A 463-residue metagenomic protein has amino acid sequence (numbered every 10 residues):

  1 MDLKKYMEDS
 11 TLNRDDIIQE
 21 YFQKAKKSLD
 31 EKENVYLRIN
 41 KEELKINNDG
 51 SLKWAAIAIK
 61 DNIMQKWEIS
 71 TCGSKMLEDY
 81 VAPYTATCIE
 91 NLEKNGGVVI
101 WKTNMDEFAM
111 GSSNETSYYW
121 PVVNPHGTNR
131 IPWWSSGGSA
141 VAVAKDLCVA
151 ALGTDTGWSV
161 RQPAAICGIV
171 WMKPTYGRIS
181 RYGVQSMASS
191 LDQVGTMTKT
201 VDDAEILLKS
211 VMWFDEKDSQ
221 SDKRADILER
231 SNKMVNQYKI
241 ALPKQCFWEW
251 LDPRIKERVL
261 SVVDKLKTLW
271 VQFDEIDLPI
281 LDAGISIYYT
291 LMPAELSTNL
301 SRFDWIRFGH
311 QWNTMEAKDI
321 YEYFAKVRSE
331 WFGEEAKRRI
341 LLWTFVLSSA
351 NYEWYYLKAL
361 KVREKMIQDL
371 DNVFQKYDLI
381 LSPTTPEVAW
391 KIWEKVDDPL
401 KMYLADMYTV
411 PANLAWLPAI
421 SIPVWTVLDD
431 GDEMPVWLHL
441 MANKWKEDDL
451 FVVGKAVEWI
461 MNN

Functional and structural regions predicted by a protein language model:
M1-V81, T85-A86, F108-G111, Q220-K223 (+4 more regions): Short, well-ordered alpha-helical
S10, Y21, T85, A204 (+5 more regions): Residue-level signal for inorganic ion chemistry
I18-Y21, I287-Y288, A336-T344: Short alpha-helical scaffolding segments that buttress acidic/His motifs in well-ordered protein cores
L52-C72, M234-A241, A294-E364, S421-W437: Short helix-loop capping/hinge segments that flank enzyme active sites or metal/cofactor-binding pockets
L52-V194, P243-Q245, A294, S382-L400: Short glycine/serine-rich loop/turn segments
K75, S221, M315-I320, E353-K358 (+2 more regions): Short, surface-exposed loop/helix-turn segments at secondary-structure junctions that function as lids/hinges flanking
E90, K94, A144-A151, T156-E249 (+4 more regions): Structural helix-boundary/capping segments
I100, Q272-D277: General small-molecule cofactor/ligand-binding pocket signal
